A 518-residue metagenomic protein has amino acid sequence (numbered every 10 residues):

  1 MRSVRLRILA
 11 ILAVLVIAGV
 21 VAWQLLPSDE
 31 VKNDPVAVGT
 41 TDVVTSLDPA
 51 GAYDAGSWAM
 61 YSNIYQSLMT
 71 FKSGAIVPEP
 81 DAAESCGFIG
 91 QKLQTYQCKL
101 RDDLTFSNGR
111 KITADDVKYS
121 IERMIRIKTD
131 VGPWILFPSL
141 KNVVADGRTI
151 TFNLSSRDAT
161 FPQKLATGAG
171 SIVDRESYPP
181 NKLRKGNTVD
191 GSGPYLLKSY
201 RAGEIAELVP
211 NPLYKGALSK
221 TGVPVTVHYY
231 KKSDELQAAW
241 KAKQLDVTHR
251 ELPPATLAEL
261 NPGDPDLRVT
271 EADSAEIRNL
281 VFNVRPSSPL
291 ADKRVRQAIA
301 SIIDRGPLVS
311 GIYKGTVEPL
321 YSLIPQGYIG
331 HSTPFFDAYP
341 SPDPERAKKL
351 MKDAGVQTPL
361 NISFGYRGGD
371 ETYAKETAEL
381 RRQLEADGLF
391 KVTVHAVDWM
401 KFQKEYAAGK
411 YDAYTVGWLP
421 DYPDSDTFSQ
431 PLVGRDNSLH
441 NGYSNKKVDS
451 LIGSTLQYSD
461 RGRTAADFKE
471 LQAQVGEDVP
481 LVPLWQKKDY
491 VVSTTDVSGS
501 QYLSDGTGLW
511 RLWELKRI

Functional and structural regions predicted by a protein language model:
A10, V309, K391-F402, Q430-T495 (+1 more regions): Extracytoplasmic/peripheral linker and loop segments enriched in polar/acidic and small residues with frequent Thr/Pro
T40-Q91, E122, D190-G191: N-terminal lobe/hinge region of extracytoplasmic solute-binding protein
K72-S73, A166-S219, P224: Gly/Pro-rich hinge or "lid" segments in bacterial periplasmic/extracellular proteins
K99, P133-S177, S199: Surface-exposed binding/hinge segments that line and control ligand-binding clefts or catalytic entry sites
T113-E122, G147-N153, G193-P194, G222-P224 (+5 more regions): Alpha-helical secondary-structure segments
P212-E259: Ligand-site clamp/hinge motif
E318-D353, D370-K375: Structural transition elements
V491-I518: Long beta-strand-rich cores associated with HINT superfamily self-processing modules
